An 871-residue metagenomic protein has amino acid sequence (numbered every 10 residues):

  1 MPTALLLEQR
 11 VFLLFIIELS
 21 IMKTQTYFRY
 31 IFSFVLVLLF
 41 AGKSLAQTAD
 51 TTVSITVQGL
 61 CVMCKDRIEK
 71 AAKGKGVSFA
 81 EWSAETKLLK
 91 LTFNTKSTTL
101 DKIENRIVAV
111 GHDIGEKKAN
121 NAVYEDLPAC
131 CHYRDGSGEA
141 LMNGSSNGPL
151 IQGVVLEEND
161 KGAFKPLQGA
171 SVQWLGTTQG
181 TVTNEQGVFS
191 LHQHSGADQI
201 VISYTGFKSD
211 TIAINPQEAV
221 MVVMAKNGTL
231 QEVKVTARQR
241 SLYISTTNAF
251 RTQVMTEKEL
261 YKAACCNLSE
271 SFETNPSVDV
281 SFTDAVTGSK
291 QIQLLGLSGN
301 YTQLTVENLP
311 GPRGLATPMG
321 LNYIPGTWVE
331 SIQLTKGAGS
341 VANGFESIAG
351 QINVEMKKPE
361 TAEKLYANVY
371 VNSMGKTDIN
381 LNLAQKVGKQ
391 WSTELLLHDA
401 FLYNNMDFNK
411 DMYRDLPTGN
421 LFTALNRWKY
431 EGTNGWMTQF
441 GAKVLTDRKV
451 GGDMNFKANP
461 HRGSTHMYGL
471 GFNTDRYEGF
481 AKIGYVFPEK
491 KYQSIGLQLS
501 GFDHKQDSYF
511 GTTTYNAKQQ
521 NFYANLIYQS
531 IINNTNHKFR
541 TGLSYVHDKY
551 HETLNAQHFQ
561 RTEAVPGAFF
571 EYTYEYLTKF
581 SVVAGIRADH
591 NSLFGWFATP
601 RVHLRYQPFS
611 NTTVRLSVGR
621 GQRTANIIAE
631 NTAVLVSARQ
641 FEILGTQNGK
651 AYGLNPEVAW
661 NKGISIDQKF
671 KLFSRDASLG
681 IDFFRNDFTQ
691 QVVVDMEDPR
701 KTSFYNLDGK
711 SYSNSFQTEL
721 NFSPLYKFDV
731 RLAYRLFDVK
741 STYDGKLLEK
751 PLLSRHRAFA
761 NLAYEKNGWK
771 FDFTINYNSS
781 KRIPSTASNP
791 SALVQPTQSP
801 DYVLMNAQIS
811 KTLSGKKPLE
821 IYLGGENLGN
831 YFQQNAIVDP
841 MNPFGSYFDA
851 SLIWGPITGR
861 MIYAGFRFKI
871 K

Functional and structural regions predicted by a protein language model:
R10, L402-T423, K429-I495, G501-Q519: Flexible loop and strand-edge segments within Gram-negative outer membrane beta-barrel domains
D160-G162, Q168-L175, S203-F207, Q217-Y261 (+1 more regions): Short, acidic, small-residue-rich periplasmic hinge/interaction motif at the N-terminus of Gram-negative outer-membrane
F189-H192, Q291, L309-K336, A424: Short acidic/polar hinge/loop motifs at secondary-structure boundaries that mediate gating or recognition
H192, S269-R313: Extracytoplasmic beta-strand/coil segments of soluble accessory domains associated with Gram-negative outer-membrane
Q217-V223, L268-S271, K290-Q293, T305 (+5 more regions): N-terminal periplasmic accessory domains that precede and gate Gram-negative outer-membrane beta-barrel machines
Q390, G496-S508, Q607, R615 (+3 more regions): Membrane-embedded beta-barrel scaffold of Gram-negative outer-membrane proteins
G680-F688, N706-A787: Gram-negative outer-membrane beta-barrel transporters
S779-T786, K811-K871: C-terminal beta-signal and adjacent terminal beta-strands/loops of Gram-negative outer-membrane beta-barrel proteins
